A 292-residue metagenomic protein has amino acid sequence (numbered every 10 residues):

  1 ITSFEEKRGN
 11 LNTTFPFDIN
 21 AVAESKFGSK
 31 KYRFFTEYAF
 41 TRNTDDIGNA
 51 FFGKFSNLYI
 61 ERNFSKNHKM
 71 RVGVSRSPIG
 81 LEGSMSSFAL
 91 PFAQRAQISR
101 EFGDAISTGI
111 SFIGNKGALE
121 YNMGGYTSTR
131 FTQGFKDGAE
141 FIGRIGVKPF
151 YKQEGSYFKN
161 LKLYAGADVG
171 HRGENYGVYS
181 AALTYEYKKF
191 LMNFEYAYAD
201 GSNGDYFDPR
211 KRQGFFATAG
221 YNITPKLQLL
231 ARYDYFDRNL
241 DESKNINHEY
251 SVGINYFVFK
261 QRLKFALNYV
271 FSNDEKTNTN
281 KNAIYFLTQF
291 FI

Functional and structural regions predicted by a protein language model:
I1-R130, D137-I142, G146-Y151, G155 (+1 more regions): Outer membrane beta-barrel
F4-E6, P91-A96, G166-A167, G201-S202 (+1 more regions): Extracytoplasmic loops and strand-loop junctions of Gram-negative outer membrane beta-barrel proteins
G9-F15, I47-F55, R100-F102, T132-A139 (+4 more regions): Replace "Gram-negative outer membrane beta-barrel proteins" with "bacterial and organellar outer membrane beta-barrel
Y32, R144-N239: Detector for outer-membrane/organellar transmembrane beta-barrel domains, recognizing the amphipathic beta-strand
Y32-T36, M70-V72, Y121-M123, K159-A165 (+6 more regions): Transmembrane beta-strands of outer-membrane beta-barrel proteins
F40, K54-S56, T127, F141 (+8 more regions): Transmembrane beta-barrel architecture of outer-membrane proteins
G143-I145, V252-V258, L263, N280-I292: Outer-membrane beta-barrel "beta-signal"
G220, T224-V270: Outer membrane beta-barrel transmembrane domains
